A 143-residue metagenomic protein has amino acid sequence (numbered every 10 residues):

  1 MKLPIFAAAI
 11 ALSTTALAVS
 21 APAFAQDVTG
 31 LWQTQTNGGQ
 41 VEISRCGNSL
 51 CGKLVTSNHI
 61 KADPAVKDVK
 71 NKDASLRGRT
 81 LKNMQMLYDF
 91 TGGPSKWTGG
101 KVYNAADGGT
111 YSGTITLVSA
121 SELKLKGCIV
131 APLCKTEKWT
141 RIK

Functional and structural regions predicted by a protein language model:
M1-A11: Bacterial N-terminal signal peptides that target proteins for export
P4, I142-K143: Short, solvent-exposed mixed-charge patches
S13-T15, S20: N-terminal signal peptide c-region/cleavage motif recognized by signal peptidases
S20-L31, C134: N-terminal helix-cap/turn-to-beta initiation motif at the start of protein domains
V28-T29, Q35-A106, T110-Y111: Central antiparallel beta-sheet cores of small beta-barrel/beta-sandwich binding domains
S44-R45, T116-V118: Extracellular/periplasmic catalytic domains that process cell-envelope and extracellular macromolecules
D107, S112-T116, E122-T136: Short, exposed beta-strand-loop hairpins at the edges of beta-sheets in extracellular/periplasmic proteins
